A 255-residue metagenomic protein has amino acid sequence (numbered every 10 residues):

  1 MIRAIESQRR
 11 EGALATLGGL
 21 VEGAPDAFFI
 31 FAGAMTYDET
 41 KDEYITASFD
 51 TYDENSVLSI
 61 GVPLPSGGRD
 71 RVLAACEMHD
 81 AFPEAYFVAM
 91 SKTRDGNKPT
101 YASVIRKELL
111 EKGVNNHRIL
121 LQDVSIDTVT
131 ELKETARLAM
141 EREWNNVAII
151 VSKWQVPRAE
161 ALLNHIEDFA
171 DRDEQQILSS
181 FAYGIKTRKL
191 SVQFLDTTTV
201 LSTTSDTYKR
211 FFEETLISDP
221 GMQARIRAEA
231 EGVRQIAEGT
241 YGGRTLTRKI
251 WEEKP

Functional and structural regions predicted by a protein language model:
M1-L216: A structural signal for short, hydrophobic/glycine-enriched beta-strand patches
F194-P255: A structured, mid-to-C-terminal "fold-capping" secondary-structure block
